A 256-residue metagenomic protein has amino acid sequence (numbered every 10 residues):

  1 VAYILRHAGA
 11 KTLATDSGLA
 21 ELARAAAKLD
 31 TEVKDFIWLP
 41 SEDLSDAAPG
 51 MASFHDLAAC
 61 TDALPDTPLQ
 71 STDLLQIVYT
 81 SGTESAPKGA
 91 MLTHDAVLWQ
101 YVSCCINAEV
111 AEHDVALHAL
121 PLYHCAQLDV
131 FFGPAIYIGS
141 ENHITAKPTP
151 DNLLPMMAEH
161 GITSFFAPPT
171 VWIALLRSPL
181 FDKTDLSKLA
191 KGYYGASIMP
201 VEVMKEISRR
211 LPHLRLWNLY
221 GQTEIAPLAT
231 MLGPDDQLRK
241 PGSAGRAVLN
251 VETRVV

Functional and structural regions predicted by a protein language model:
H7-G9, E159-H160: Active-site charged/polar residues at nucleotide-handling catalytic sites that mediate phosphoryl, nucleotidyl
T12, A20-S71: ANL superfamily adenylate-forming
A59-Y79, A86, E109-V115: Conserved pre-ATP/AMP-binding loop-to-beta segment of ANL
L75-W99: Conserved AMP-binding A3 loop
L98-V115, Y123-T163, S178: Conserved AMP-binding/adenylation subdomain of ANL enzymes
I162-A167, L176-R239, E252: Gly/Ser/Thr-rich phosphate-binding loop
R254-V256: Conserved beta-loop-beta connector loops within the AMP-binding
